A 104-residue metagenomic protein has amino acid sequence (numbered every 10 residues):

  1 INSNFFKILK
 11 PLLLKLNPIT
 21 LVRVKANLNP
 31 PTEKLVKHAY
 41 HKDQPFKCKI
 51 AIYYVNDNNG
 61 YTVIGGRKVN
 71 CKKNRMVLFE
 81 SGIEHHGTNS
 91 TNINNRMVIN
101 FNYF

Functional and structural regions predicted by a protein language model:
I1-M76, T88-M97, N102-F104: Fe(II)/2-oxoglutarate oxygenase catalytic core
H85: Glycine-rich nucleotide phosphate-binding loop and flanking beta-alpha elements of Rossmann-like dinucleotide-binding
